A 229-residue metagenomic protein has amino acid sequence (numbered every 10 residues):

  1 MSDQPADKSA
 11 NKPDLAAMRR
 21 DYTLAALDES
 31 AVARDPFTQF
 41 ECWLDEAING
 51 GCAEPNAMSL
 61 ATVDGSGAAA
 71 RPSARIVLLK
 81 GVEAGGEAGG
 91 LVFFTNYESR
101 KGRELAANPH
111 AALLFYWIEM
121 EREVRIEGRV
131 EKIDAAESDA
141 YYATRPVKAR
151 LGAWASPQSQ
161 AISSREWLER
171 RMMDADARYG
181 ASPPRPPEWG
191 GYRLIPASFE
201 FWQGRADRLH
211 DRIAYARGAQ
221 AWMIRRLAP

Functional and structural regions predicted by a protein language model:
M1-P229: Binding-site signature for planar aromatic cofactors or substrates
